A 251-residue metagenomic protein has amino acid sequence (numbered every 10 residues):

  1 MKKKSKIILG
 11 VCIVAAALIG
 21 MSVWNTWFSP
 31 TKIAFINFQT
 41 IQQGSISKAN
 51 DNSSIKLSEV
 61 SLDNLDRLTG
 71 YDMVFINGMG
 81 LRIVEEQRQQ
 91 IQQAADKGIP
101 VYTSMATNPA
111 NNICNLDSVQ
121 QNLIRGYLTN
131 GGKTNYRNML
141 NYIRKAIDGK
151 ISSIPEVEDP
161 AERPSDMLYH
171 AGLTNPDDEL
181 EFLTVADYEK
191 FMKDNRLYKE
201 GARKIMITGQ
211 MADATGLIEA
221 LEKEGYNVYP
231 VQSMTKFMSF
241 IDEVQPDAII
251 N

Functional and structural regions predicted by a protein language model:
M1-N251: An N-terminal assembly and electron-transfer interface module characteristic of large anaerobic redox and radical
